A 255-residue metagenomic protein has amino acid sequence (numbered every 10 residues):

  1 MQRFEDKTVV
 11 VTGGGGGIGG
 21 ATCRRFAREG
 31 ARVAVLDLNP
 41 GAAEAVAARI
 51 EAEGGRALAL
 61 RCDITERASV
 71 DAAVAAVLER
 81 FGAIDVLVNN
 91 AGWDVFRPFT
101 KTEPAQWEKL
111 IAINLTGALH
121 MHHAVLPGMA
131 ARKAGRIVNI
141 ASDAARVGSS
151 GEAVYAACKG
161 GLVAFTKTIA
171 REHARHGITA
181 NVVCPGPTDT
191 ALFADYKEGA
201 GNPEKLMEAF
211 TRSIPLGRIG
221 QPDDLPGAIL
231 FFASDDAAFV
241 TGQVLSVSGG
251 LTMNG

Functional and structural regions predicted by a protein language model:
Q2-A34, I169: Canonical Rossmann dinucleotide-binding motif of NAD(H)/NADP(H)-dependent dehydrogenases/reductases, specifically
P98-F99, E103-I111, F210: Substrate-binding pocket helix/loop in short-chain dehydrogenase/reductase
H122, C158, T166: Active-site helix of classical SDR
P127, R171-E172, A238: Alpha-helical segment proximal to the catalytic Tyr-Lys
S142: Residue(s) in the substrate-gating loop at a strand-loop-helix junction that position the organic substrate next
V147, L230, T241-G255: Short C-terminal tail/terminal secondary-structure segment of NAD(P)H-dependent dehydrogenase/reductase domains
A174, T179, V240-G242: Short, small/polar-rich loop/turn modules that mediate ligand/substrate recognition or access, typified
